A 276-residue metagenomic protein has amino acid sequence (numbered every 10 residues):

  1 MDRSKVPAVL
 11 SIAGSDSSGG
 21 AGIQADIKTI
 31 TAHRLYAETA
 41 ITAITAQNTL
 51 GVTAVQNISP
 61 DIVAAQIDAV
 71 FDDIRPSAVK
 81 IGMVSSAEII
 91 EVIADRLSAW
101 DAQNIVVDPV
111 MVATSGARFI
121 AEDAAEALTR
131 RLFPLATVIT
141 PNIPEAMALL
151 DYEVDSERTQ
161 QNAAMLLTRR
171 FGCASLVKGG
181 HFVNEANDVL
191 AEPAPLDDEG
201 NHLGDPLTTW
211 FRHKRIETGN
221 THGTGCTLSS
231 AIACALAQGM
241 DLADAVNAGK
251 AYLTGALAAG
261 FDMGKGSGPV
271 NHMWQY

Functional and structural regions predicted by a protein language model:
D2-S11, T31-T114: Conserved N-terminal subdomain of the carbohydrate kinase-like
V6, A54-N57, A243-Y276: Charged C-terminal helix
P7-T31: N-terminal phosphate-binding or glycine-rich loops at protein starts, especially the Walker A/P-loop of NTPases
I12-S18, T208-G223: Short pre-catalytic strand/loop immediately N-terminal to key active-site residues, enriched for Gly-Thr
R34-E38, D198-T209, A235-G249: Phosphate-handling active-site elements
E122-T208: Conserved phosphate/ATP/ADP-binding segment of small-molecule kinases
M147-A148, G219-L242: Short, small-residue alpha-helix embedded
Q160-T168, T209, D241-A256: Short, well-structured alpha-helical segments that form the helix of a local strand-helix-strand
